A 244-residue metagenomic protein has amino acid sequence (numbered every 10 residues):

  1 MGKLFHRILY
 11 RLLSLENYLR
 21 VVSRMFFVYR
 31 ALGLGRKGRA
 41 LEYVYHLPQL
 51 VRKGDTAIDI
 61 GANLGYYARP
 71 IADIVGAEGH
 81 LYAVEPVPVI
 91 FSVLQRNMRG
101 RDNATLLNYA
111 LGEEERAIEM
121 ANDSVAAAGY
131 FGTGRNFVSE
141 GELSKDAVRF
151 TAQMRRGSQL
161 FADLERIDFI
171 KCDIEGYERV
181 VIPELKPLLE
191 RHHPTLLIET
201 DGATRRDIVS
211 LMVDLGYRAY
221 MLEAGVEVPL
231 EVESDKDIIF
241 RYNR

Functional and structural regions predicted by a protein language model:
M1-R244: Phosphate/nucleotide-binding beta-alpha loop and adjacent structural elements of enzyme active sites
